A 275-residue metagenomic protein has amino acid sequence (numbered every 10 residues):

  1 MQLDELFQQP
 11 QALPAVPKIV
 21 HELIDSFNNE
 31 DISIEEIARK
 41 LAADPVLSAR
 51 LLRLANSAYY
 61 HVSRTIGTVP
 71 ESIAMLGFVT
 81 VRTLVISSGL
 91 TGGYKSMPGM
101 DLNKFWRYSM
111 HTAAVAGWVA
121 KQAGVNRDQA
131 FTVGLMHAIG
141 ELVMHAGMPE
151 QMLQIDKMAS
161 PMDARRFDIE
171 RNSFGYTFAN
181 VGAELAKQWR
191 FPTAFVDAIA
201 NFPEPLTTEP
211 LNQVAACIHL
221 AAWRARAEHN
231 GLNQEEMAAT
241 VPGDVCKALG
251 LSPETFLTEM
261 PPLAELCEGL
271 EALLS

Functional and structural regions predicted by a protein language model:
M1-A239: Conserved alpha-helical "signature site" that marks functionally important helical segments or helix/loop junctions
M1-E5, G243-S275: Terminal helices and disordered tails flanking the catalytic cores of nucleotide-processing hydrolases
